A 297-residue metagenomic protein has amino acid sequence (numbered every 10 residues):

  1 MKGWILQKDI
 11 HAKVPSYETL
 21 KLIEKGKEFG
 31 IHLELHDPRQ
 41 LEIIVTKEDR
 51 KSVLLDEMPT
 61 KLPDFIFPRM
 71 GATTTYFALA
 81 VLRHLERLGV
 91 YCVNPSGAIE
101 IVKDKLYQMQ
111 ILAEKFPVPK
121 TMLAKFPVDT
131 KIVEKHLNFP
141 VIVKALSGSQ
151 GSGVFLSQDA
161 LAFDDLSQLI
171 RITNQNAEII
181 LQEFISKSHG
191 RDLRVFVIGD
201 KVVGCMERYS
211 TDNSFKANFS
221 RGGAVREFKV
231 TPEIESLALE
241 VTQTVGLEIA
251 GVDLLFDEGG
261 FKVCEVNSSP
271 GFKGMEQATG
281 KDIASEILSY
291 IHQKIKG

Functional and structural regions predicted by a protein language model:
M1-Y91: ATP-binding N-terminal substructure of ATP-dependent carboxylate-amine bond-forming enzymes
K2-D9, V14-L22, P59-K61, L85-G89 (+4 more regions): Active-site nucleotide/adenylate-binding loops and adjacent lid/helix of ATP-dependent enzymes
D49, V197-K201, D257-G259: Short acidic-glycine loop/turn motifs at beta-strand connectors
G71-T73, S147-G148, S269: Short glycine-rich anion-binding loops that position phosphate/pyrophosphate groups of nucleotides and phosphorylated
V141, V203-G204, A250, K262-C264: Protein kinase-like catalytic core scaffold
S152-V245: Phosphate-binding site of ATP-dependent enzymes
K229, Q243, F256-G297: C-terminal active-site "lid" helix and adjoining low-complexity regulatory extension at the edge of ATP-using catalytic
